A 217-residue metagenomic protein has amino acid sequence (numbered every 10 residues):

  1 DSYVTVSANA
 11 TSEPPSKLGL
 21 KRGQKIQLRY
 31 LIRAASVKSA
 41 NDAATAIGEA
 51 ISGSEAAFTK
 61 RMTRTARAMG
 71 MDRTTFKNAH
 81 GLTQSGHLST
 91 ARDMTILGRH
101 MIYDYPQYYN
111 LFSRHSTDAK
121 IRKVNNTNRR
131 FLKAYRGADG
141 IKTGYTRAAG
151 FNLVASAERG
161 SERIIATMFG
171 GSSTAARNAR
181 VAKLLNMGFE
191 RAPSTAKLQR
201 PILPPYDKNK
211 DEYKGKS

Functional and structural regions predicted by a protein language model:
D1-R92: Active-site-adjacent loops and short helices of periplasmic peptidoglycan-processing enzymes
M71, T75, T83-L88, R92-S217: Domain-terminus/edge residues, biased toward the C-terminal soluble/receptor-binding domains of extracytoplasmic
